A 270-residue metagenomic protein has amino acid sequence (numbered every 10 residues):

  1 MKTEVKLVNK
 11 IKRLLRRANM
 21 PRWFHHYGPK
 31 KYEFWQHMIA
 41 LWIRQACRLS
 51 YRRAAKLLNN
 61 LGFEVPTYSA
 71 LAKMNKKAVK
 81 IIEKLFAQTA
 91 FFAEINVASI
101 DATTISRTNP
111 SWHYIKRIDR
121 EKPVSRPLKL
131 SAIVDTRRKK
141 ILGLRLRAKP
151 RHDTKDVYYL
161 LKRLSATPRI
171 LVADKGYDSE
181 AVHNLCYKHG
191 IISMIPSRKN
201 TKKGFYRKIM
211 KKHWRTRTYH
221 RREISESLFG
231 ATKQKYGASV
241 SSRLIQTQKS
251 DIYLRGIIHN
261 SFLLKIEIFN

Functional and structural regions predicted by a protein language model:
M1-Q45: Basic, short loop/linker segments at the boundary and entry of helix-turn-helix/winged-helix-like folds
Y27-I39, I43-R52, K56, K80-I192 (+1 more regions): Polybasic low-complexity intrinsically disordered regions
E33-I39, I224, L228, S250-L254: Catalytic-loop motifs flanking and including active-site residues across diverse enzymes
K56, K73, G230: DNA-binding alpha-helical recognition surfaces that contact promoter or target DNA
L57-L61: A short, basic/aromatic helix-end/turn motif that makes direct DNA contacts
E64-K80: Major-groove recognition helix of helix-turn-helix-like DNA-binding domains
I170, K175-S242: Helix-centered, glycine/charged polyanion-binding patches within enzymatic domains that contact phosphate-containing
V240-N270: Charge-patterned, long linear interaction tracts outside catalytic cores
